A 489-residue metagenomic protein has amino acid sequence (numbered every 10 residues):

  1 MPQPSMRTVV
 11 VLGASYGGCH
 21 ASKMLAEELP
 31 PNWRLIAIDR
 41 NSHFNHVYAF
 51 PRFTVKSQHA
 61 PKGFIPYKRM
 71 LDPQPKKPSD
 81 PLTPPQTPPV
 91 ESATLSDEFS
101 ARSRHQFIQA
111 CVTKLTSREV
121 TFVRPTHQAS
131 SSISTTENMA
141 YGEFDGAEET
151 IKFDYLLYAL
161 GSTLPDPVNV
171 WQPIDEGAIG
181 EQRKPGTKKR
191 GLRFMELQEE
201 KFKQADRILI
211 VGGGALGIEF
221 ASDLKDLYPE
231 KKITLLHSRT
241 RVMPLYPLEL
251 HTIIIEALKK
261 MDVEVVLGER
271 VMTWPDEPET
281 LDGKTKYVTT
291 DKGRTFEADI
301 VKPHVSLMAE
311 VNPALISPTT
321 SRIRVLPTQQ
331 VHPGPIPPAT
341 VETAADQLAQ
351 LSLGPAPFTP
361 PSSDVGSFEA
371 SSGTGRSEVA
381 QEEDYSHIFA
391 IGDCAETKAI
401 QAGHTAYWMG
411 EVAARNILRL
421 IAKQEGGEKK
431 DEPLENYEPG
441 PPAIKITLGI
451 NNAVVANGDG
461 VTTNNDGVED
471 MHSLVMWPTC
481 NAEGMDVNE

Functional and structural regions predicted by a protein language model:
M1-V9, K23-W33, K68-S103, A129-G146 (+5 more regions): Eukaryotic N-terminal targeting leaders
P2-P4, L82-R207, K302-H304: FAD-binding core/adjacent interface of flavoenzyme oxidoreductases
P2-Q109, S222-L248: Beta1-alpha1 glycine-rich phosphate/pyrophosphate-binding loop at the start of Rossmann-like nucleotide-binding domains
P4-S5, H43, A110, I400-T405 (+1 more regions): C-terminal, flexible cofactor-proximal segment of oxidoreductases
L12, I38, T150-T163, I210-V211 (+3 more regions): Short hydrophobic core segments
Q74-D97, R102-S103, F107-F122, Q128-A129 (+4 more regions): A Rossmann-like FAD-binding core segment of flavoenzymes
P185-D206, F296-W408: FAD-site-proximal beta/loop scaffold in flavoenzymes
K201-K231: Rossmann-like NAD(P)H-binding beta-loop-alpha module
